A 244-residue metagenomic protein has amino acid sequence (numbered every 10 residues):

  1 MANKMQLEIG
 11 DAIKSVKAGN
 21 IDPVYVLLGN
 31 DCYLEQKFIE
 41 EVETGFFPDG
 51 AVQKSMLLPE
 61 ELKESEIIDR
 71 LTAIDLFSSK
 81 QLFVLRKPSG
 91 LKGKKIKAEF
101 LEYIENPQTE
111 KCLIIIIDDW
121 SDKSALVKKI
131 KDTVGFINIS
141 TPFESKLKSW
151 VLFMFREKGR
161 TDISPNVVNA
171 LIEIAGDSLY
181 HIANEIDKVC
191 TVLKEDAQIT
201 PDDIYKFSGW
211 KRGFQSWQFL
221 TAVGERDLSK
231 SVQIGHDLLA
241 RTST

Functional and structural regions predicted by a protein language model:
M1-T244: Conserved beta/loop motifs at nucleotide-recognition and modification sites
